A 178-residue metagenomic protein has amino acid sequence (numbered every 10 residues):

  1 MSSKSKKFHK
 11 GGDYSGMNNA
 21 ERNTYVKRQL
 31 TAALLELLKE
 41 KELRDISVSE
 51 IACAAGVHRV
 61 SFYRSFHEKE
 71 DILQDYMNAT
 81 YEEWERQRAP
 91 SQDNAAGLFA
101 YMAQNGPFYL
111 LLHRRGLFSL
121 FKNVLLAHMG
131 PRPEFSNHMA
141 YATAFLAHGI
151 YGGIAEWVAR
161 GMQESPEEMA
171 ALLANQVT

Functional and structural regions predicted by a protein language model:
M1-N23: N-terminal intrinsically disordered/low-complexity leader segments
S2-K10, E156-T178: C-terminal peripheral helix-coil segments that are non-catalytic and often amphipathic
T24-L35, K39, R44-V48, C53-G56 (+3 more regions): An amphipathic alpha-helix adjacent to DNA-recognition modules
L34, Y76, T80, W84 (+4 more regions): Hydrophobic recognition helices of helix-based DNA-binding modules
Q87-R88, Y109-L112, W157, G161: Secondary-structure edge/capping motif, primarily at the C-terminal ends of alpha-helices and the immediately following
D93-G97, H113-Y151, E167, N175-T178: Amphipathic alpha-helical packing segments from all-alpha helical-bundle domains
